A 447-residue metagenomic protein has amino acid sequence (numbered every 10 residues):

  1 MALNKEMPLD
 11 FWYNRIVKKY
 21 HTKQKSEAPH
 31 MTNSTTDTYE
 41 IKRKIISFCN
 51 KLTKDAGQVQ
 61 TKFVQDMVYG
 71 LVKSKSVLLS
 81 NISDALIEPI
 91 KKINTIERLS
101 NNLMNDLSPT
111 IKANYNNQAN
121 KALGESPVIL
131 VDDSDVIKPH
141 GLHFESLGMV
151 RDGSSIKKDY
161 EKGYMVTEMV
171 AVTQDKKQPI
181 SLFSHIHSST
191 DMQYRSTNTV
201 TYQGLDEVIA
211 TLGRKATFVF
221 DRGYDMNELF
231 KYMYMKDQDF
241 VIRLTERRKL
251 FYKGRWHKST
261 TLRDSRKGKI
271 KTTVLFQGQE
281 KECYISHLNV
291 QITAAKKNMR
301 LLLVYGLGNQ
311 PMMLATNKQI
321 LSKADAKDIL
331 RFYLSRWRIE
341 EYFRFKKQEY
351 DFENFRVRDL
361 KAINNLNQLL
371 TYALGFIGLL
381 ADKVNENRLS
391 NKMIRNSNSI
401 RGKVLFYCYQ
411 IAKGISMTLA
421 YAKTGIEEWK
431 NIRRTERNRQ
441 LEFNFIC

Functional and structural regions predicted by a protein language model:
A2-S76, E125, L142, V172-C447: Single, function-defining residue in the core of a domain
K19, E88, N105: Short, surface-exposed loop/strand segments
Q65, L79-S80, E97: Short amphipathic alpha-helical segments
S74-D84: Short, charged amphipathic recognition helices of the HTH superfamily and cognate SANT/SANTA-like modules
S83-I87, S286: Polybasic, low-complexity association/targeting segments
L86-R98: Short, basic interhelical loop/turn and adjoining N-cap of the next helix at nucleic-acid- or acidic-partner-contacting
T95-K176, S286-N289: Active-site-proximal, Lys/Arg-enriched surface segment that forms a nucleic-acid-binding/basic interface patch
